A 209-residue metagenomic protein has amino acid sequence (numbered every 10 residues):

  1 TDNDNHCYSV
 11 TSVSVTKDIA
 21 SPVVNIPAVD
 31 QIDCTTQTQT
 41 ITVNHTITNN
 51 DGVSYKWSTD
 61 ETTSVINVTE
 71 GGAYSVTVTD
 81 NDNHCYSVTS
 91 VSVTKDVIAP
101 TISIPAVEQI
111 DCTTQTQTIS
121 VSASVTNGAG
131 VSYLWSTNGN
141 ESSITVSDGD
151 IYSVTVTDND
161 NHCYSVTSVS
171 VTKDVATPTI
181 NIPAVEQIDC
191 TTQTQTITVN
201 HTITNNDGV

Functional and structural regions predicted by a protein language model:
T1-V209: Proline- and Ser/Thr-rich low-complexity, intrinsically disordered segments
